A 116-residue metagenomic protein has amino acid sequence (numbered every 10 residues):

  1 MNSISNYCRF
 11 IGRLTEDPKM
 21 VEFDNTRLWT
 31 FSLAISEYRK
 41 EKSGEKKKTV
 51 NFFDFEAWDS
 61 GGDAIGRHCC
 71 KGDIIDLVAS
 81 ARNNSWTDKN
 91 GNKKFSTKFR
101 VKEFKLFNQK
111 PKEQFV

Functional and structural regions predicted by a protein language model:
M1-V116: Single-stranded nucleic acid-binding surfaces, predominantly the OB-fold ssDNA-binding core
